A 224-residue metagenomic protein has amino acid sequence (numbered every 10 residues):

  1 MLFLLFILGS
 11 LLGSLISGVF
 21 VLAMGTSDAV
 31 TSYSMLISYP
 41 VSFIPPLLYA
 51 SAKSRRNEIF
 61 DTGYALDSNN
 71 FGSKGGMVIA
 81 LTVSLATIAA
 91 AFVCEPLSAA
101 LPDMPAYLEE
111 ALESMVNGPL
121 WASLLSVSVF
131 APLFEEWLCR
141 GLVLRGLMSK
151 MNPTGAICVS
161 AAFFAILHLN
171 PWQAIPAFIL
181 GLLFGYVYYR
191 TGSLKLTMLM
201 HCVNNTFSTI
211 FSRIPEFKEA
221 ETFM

Functional and structural regions predicted by a protein language model:
M1-L4, Y33-L36, M77-L81, W121-L125 (+3 more regions): Hydrophobic alpha-helical transmembrane segments
M1-M77, T206-M224: N-terminal, membrane-interfacial amphipathic/helix-forming hydrophobic leader that caps and precedes the first
F6-L8, V78-A91, Y189-N205: Hydrophobic alpha-helical membrane-insertion segments
L15-V19, A161, Q173-M224: Functionally important transmembrane alpha-helices
M24-Y33, D61-A131, R145, S149 (+1 more regions): Juxtamembrane helix-loop-helix connectors linking adjacent transmembrane helices in multi-pass membrane enzymes
L133, W137-L138, L142-V143, N170 (+1 more regions): Active-site His/Glu-centered metal-binding helix of metallohydrolases
F134-V159, Y186-S193: Membrane-interface helix/loop boundary segments of multi-pass membrane proteins
P153-H168, C202: Small-polar-interrupted transmembrane alpha-helices in polytopic inner-membrane proteins
